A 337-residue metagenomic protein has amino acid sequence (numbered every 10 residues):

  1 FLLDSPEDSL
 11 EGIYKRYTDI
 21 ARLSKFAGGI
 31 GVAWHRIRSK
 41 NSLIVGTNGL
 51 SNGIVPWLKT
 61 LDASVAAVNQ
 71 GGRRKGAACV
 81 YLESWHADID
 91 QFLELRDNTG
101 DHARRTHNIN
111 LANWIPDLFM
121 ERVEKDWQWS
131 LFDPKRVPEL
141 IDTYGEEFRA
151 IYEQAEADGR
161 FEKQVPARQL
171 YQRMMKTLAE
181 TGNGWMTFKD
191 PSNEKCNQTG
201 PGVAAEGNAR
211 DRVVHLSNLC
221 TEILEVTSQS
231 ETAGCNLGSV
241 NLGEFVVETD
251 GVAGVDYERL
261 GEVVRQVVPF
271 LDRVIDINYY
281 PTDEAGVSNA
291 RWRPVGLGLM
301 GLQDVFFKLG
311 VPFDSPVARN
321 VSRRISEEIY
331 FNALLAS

Functional and structural regions predicted by a protein language model:
F1-G46, L50, I54-W57, V68-G71 (+2 more regions): Function-dense linear segments that define catalytic or interfacial modules in macromolecule-processing proteins
I37, G46-T60, G71-G76, Y81-N208 (+2 more regions): Conserved, charged catalytic cores of large soluble enzymes
C79, S288, W292: Short, charged/polar micro-motifs that form catalytic or ligand-binding hotspots
V263, P294-L297, I329: Short, contiguous, pocket-lining structural segments that sit at or immediately flank catalytic/ligand-binding sites
